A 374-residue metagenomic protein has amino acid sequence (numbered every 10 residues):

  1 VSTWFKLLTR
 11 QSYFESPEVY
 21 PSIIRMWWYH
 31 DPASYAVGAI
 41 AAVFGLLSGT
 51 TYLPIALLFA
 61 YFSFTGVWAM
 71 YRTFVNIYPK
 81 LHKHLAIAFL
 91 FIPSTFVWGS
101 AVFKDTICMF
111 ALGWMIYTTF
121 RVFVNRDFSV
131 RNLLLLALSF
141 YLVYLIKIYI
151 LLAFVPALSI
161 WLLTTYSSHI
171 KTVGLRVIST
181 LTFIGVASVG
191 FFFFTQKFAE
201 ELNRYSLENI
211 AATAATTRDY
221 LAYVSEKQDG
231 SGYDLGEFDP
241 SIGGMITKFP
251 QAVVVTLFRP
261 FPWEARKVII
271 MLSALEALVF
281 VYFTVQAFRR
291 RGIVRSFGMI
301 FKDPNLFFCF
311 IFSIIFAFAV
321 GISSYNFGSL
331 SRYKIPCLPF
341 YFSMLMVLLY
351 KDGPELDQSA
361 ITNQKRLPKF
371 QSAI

Functional and structural regions predicted by a protein language model:
E15-L58, F258-A265: Juxtamembrane segments of multi-pass membrane glycosylation machinery that transfer sugars from lipid-linked donors
A41-V43, I55-I77, Y282: Transmembrane-helix motifs of polytopic, lipid-linked glycan transferases
L53, M70-F91: Transmembrane-helix signature of polytopic, membrane-embedded enzymes that assemble or transfer cell-envelope glycans
G66-A69, A252, T256-F261, L272-M299: Hydrophobic, aromatic-rich transmembrane alpha-helices and their immediate juxtamembrane boundary segments
N76, N125-R131, V285-I311: Membrane-interface helix-loop-helix junctions at transmembrane boundaries of multi-pass membrane enzymes, predominantly
F96-V97, R131-F154: Membrane-interface alpha helices of multi-pass inner-membrane proteins
A101-T106: Short acidic/glycine- and proline-prone juxtamembrane loop motifs at membrane-interface regions of multi-pass membrane
F128-L133, S167-I184: Membrane-interfacial entry segments at the cytosolic side of transmembrane helices
